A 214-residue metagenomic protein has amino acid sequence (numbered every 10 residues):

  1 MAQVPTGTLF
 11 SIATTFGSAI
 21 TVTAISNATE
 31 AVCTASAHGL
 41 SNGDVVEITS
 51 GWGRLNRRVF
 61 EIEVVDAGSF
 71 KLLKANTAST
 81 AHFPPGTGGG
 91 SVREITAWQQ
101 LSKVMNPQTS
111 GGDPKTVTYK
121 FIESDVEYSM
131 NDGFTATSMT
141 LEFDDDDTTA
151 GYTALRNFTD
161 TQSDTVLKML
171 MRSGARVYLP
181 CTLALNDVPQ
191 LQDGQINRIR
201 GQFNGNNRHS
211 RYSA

Functional and structural regions predicted by a protein language model:
A2-P5, T14-A28, A35-H38, N42 (+1 more regions): Small/polar beta-strand repeat architecture
S41, F134-S138, Q162: Short connector loops at helix/strand junctions that flank enzyme active sites, especially segments positioning acidic
G43-G51, G90-I95, S163-R172: Short conserved beta-strand and strand-loop elements enriched in small hydrophobics with frequent Asp/Gly
V45, R57-E61, S69, R176-T182 (+1 more regions): Well-ordered beta-strand positions in beta-sheet-rich domains
E127-F134, L155-T159, L170-M171, P189-I196: Exposed beta-sheet edge/beta-hairpin loop segments within beta-rich domains
Y128-D147, Q195-S210: Oligomerization/assembly interface segments of phage tail-like spikes and tubes
F143-R176, A184: Acidic, glycine-rich flexible loop segments
K168-S213: Short beta-strand and beta-hairpin "edge-sheet" elements
